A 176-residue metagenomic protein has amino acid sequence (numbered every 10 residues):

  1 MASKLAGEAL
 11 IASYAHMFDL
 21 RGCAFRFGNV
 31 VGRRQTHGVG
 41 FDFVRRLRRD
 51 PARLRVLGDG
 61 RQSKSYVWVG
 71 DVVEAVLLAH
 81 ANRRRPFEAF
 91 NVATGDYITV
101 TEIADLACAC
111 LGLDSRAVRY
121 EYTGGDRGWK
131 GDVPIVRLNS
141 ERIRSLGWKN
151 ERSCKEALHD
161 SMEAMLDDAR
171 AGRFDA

Functional and structural regions predicted by a protein language model:
M1-C23, V44, R48: Active-site Tyr-X1-5-Lys
A9, G38-D42, I135-L138: Generic alpha-helical secondary structure signal
Y14, V39-L47, A75-A79: A short, amphipathic alpha-helix embedded in the catalytic core of nucleotide-handling enzymes
H16, N29-G32, R45, A164: Active-site micro-motifs of SAM-dependent methyltransferase domains
G22-A24, R55-V56: Conserved active-site beta-strand element of glycosyltransferases/polysaccharide synthases
C23-G40: Flexible, glycine-rich beta-alpha linker
R48-A176: C-terminal substrate-binding subdomain of Rossmann-fold SDR/epimerase-dehydratase oxidoreductases
